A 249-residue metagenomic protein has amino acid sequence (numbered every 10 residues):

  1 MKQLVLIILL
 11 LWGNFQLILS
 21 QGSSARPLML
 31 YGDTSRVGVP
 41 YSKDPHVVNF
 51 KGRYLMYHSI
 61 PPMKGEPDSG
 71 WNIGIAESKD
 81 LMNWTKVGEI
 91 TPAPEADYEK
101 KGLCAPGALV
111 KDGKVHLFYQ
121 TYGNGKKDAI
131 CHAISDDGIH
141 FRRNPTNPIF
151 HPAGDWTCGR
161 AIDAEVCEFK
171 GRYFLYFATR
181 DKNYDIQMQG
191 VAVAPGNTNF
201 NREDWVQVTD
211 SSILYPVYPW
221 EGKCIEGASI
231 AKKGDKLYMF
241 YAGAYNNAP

Functional and structural regions predicted by a protein language model:
M1-G22: Bacterial Sec-dependent N-terminal signal peptides
S20-K101, L109-I162, C167-E226, A231-P249: Beta-rich carbohydrate-recognition and catalytic domains
A105: Peripheral membrane lipid-binding modules
